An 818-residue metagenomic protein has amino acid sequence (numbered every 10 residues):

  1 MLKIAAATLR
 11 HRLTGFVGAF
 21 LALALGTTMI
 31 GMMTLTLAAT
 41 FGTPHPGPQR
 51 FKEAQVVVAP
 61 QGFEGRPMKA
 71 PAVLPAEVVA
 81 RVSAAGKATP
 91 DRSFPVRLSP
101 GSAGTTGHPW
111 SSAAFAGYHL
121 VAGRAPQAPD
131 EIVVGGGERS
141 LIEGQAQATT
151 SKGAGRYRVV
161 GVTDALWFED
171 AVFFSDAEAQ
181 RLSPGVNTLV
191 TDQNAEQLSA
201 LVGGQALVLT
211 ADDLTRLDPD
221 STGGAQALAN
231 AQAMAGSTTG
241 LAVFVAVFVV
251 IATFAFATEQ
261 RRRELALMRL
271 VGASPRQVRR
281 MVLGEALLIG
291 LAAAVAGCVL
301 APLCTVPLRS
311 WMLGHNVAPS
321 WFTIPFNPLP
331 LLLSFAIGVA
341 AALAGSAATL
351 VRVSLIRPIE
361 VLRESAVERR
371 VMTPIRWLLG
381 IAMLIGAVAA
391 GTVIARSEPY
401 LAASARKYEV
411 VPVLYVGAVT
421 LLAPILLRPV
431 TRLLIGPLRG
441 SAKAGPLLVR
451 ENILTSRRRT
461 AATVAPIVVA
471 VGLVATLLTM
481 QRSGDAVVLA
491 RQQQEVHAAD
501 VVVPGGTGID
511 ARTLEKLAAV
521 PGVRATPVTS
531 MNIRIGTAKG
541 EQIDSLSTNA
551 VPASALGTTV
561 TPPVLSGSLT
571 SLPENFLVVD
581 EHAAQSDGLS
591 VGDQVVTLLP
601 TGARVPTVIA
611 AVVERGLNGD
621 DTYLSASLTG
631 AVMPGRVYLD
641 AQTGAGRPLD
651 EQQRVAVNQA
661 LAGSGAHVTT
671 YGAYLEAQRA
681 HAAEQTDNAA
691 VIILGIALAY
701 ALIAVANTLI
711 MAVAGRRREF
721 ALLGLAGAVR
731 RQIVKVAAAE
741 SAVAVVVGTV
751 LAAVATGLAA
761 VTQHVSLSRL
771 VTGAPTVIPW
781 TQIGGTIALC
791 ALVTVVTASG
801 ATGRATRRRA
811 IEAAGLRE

Functional and structural regions predicted by a protein language model:
L2-V247, F256-E259, M281, Q494 (+1 more regions): Membrane transport/envelope proteins' first extracytoplasmic loop
K3, R10-H11, G15-F20, A24-V57 (+12 more regions): Alpha-helical transmembrane segments
T8, R12-G15, A246-L291, I356 (+2 more regions): Interfacial "coupling" helices/loops that link adjacent transmembrane helices in transporter permeases
T14-A22, N230-A233, L333-S346, R369-V468 (+3 more regions): Alpha-helical transmembrane segments, especially those used as permease/efflux helices and single-pass anchors
S140-R156, I535, L589-P606: Short conserved beta-strand and strand-loop elements enriched in small hydrophobics with frequent Asp/Gly
F254, L287-V317, L331-L355, A389-R396 (+3 more regions): Small-residue-rich transmembrane alpha-helices
S354-R370, T806-E818: Short cytosolic juxtamembrane segments of multi-pass membrane proteins
V413, I425-A583, D593-Q594: Juxtamembrane segments of multi-pass membrane proteins
